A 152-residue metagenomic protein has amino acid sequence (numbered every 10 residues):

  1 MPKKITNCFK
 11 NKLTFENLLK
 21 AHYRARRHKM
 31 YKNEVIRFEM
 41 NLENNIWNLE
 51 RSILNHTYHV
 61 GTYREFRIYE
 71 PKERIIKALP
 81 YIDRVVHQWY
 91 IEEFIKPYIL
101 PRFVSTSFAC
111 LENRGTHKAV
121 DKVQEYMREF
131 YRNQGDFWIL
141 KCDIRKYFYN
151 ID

Functional and structural regions predicted by a protein language model:
M1-W47: Non-catalytic, polymerase-adjacent accessory regions of viral genome-replication enzymes
K4-C8, E93-D152: Active-site-proximal segment of RNA-dependent polymerases
K12-H28, V60-E65, E92-I99, R128-Y131: Short, compositionally biased low-complexity segments
E16-L19, E43, W47, D83-Q88 (+3 more regions): Non-catalytic, well-ordered alpha-helical scaffold segments
R37-I53, F66, Y81: N-terminal accessory alpha/beta regions
L49-K72, V85, M127-R128: Reverse-transcriptase-like RNA-dependent polymerase core
E73-V104: Conserved pre-motif C helix in the palm subdomain of viral-like polymerases
